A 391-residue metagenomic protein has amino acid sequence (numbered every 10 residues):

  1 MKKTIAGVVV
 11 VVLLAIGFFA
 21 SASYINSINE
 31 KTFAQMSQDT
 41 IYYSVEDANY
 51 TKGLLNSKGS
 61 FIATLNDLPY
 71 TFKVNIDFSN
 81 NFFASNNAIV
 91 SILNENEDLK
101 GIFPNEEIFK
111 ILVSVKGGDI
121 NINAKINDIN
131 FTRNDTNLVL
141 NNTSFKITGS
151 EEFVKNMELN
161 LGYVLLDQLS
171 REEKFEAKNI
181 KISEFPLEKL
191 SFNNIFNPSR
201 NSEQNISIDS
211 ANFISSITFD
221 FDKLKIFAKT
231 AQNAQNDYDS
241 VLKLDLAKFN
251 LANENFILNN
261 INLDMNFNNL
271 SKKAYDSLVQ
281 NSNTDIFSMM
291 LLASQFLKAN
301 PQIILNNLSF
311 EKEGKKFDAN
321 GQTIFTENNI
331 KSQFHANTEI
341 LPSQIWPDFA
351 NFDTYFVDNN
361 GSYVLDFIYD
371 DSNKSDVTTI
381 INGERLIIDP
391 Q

Functional and structural regions predicted by a protein language model:
M1-T4: Positively charged n-region of N-terminal signal peptides that target proteins for export
A6-A20: Hydrophobic membrane-insertion alpha-helices, especially the h-region of bacterial N-terminal signal peptides
G17-Q391: Glycine-rich, small/hydroxylated-residue low-complexity segments
